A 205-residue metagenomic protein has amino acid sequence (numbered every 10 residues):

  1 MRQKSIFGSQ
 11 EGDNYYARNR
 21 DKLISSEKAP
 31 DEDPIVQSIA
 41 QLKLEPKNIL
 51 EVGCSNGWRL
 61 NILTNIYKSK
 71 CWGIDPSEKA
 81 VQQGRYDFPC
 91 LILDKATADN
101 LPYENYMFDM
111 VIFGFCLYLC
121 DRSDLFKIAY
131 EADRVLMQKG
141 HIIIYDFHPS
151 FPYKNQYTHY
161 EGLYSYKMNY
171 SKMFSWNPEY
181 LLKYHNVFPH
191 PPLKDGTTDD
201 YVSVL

Functional and structural regions predicted by a protein language model:
M1-N100, S123-K127, H141-L205: Class I (Rossmann-like) S-adenosyl-L-methionine-dependent methyltransferase catalytic domain, capturing the SAM-binding
D99-V111: A short acidic, Gly/Pro-enriched loop at the edge of an enzyme's catalytic core that lines a small-molecule cofactor
M110-S123: A short SAM/SAH-binding and catalytic strip from SAM-dependent methyltransferases
F126-Q138: A short glycine-rich, Lys/Arg-flanked "PGG" loop and its adjoining helix->strand segment in the class I
